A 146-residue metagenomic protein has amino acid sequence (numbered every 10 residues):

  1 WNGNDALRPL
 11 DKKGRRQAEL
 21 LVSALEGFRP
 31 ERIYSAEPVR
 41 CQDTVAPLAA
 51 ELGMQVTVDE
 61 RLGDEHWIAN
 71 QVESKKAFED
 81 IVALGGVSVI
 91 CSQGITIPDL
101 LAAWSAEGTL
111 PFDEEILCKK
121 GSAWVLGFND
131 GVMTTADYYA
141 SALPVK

Functional and structural regions predicted by a protein language model:
W1-K13, I95, G131-K146: Mobile, glycine- and charge-enriched loop segments and immediately flanking short secondary-structure elements within
W1-N70, K75-K76, P98, W104 (+2 more regions): Active-site-proximal alpha-helix that buttresses catalytic centers in soluble enzyme cores
G27-R29, I81-G85: Glycine-rich phosphate-binding loop signature in dinucleotide/nucleotide-binding domains
A36-V39, A83, W104, T135-Y139: A general structural signal for short secondary-structure boundary/capping elements
A83-I95: Generic beta-sheet signal
V125-G127: Short, well-ordered beta-strand micro-motif
